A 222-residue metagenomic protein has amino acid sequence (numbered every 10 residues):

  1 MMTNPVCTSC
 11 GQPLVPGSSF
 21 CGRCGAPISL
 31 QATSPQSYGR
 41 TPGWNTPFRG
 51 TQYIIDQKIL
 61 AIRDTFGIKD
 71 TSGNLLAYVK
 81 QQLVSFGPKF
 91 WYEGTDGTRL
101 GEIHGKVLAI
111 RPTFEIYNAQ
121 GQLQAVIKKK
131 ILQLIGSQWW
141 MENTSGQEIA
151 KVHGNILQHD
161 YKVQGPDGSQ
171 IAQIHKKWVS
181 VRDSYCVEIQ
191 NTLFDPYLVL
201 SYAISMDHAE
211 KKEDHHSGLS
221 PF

Functional and structural regions predicted by a protein language model:
M1-Q36: Cys/His-rich metal-coordination motifs, chiefly Zn-binding "fingers/knuckles"
L30-K89, G94-L100, G105-T113, Q120-A125 (+1 more regions): Low-complexity or membrane-interfacial segments used for flexible interactions
